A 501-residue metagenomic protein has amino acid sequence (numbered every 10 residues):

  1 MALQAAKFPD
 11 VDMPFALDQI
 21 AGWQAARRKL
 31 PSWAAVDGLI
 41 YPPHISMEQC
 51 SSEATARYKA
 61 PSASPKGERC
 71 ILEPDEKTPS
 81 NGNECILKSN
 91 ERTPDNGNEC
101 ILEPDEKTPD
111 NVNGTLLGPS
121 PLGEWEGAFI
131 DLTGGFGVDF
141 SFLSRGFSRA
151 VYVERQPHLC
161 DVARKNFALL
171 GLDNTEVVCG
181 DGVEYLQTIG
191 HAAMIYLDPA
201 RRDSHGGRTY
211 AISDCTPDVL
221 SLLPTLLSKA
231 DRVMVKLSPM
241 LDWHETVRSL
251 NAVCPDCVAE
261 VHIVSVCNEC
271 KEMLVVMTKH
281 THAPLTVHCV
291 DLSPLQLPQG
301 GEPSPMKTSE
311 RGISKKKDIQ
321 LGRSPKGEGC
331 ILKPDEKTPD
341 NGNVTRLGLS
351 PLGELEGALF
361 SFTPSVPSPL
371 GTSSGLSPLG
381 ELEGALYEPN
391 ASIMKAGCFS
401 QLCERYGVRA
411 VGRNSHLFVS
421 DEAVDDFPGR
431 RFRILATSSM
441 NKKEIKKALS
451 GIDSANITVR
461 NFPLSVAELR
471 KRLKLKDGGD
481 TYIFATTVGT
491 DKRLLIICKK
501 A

Functional and structural regions predicted by a protein language model:
M1-G322, K326-A501: SAM-dependent transferase fold signal centered on methyltransferase-like domains, encompassing both Class I
